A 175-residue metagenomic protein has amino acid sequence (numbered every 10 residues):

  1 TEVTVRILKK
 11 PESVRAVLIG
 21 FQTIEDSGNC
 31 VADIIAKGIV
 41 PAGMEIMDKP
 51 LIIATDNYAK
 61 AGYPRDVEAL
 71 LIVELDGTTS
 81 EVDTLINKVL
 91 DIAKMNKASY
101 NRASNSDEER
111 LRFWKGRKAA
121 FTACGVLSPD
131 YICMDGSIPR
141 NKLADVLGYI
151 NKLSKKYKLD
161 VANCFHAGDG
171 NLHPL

Functional and structural regions predicted by a protein language model:
T1-L175: Noncatalytic alpha-helical scaffold of FAD-dependent oxidoreductases
